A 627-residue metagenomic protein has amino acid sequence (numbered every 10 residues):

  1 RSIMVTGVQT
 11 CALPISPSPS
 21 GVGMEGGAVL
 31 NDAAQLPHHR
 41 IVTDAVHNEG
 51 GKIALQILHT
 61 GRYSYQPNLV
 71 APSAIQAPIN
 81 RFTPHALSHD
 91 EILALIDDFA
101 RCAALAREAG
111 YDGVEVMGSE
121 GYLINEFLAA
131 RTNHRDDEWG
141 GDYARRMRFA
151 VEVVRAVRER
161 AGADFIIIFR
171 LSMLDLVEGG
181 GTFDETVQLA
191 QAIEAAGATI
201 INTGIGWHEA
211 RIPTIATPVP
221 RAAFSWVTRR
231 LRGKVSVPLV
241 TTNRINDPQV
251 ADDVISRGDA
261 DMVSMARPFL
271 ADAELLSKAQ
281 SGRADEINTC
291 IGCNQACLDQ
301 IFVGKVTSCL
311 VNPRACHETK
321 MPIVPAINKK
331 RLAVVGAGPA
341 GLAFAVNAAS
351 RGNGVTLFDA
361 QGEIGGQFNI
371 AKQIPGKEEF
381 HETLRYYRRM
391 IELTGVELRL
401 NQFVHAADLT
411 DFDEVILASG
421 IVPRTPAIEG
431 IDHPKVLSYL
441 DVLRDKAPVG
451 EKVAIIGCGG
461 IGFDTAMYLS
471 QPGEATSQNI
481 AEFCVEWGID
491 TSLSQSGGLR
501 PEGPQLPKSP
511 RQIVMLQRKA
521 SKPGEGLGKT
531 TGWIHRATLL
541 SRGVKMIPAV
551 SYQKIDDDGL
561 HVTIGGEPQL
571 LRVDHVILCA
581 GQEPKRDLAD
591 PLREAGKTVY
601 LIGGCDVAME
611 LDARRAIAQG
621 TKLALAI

Functional and structural regions predicted by a protein language model:
R1-C11: Single conserved hydrophobic/aromatic residue that forms the stacking wall/gate of nucleotide- or nucleobase-binding
S16-P17, E25-L30, Y65-L87, I124-A144: Aromatic- and acidic-residue-enriched carbohydrate-binding clefts of CAZyme catalytic domains
G26-A54, A129-I168, T214-T241: Alpha-helix-loop-beta-strand connector modules within alpha/beta enzyme cores
H47, L58-Y111: Non-globular sequence segments
D184, A190, I245-A260, M265: Catalytic cores of alpha/beta
A273-K329: Cysteine-cluster motifs in flexible loop/terminal segments that predominantly coordinate metals
K330-L357, R399-A407, D411, A418-I428 (+3 more regions): Rossmann-like dinucleotide/flavin-binding elements
G366-F412, G524-V550: N-terminal Rossmann-like dinucleotide/flavin-binding domain of flavoprotein oxidoreductases that bind FAD/FMN
